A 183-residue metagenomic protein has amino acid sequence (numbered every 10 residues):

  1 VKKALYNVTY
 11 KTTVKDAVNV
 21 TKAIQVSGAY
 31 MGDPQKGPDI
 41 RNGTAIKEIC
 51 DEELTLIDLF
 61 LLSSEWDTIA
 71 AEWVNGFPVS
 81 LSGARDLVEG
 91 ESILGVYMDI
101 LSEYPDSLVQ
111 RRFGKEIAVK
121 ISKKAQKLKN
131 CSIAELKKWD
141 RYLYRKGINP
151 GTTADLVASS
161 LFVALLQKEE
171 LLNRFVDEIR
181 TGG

Functional and structural regions predicted by a protein language model:
V1, G147-L161: Conserved phosphate/anionic-ligand binding catalytic regions in large, soluble enzymes, centered on
V1-R141, R145, A164-G183: Phosphate-rich cofactor/ligand-interacting catalytic cores and adjacent structured alpha/beta frameworks
